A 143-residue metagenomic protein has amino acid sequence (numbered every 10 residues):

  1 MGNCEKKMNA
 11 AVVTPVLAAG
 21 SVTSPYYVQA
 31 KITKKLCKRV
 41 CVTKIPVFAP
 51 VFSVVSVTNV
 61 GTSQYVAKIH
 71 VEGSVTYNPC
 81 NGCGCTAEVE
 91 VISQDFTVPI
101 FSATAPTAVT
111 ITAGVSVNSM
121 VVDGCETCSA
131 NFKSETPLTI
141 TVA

Functional and structural regions predicted by a protein language model:
M1-A143: Viral structural modules
